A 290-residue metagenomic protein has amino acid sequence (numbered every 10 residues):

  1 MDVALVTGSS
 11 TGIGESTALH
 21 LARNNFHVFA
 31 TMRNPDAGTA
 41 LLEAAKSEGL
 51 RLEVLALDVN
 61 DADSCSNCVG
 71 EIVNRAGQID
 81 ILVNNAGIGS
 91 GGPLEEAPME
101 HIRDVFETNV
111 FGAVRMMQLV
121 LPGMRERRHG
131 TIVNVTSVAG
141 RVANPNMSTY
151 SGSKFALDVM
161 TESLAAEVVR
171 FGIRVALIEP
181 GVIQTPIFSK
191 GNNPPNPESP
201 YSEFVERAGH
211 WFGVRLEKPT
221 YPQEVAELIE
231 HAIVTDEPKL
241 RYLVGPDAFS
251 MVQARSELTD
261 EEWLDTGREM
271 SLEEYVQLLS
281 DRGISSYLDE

Functional and structural regions predicted by a protein language model:
S10-G12, N34: Conserved glycine-rich cofactor-binding loop
L50-R51, E71-L82, S90: A glycine-rich helix->loop->beta "capping" turn within Rossmann-like NAD(P)(H)-dependent oxidoreductase domains
L57-N67, M99-E100: The beta1-alpha1 cofactor-binding region of Rossmann-like NAD(H)/NADP(H)-dependent oxidoreductases
P93-L94, H101-R103: Substrate-binding pocket helix/loop in short-chain dehydrogenase/reductase
M117, S153: Active-site helix of classical SDR
S137: Residue(s) in the substrate-gating loop at a strand-loop-helix junction that position the organic substrate next
F171-L216: C-terminal beta-strand-loop-alpha-helix "lid" module of Rossmann-like NAD(P)-dependent dehydrogenases
